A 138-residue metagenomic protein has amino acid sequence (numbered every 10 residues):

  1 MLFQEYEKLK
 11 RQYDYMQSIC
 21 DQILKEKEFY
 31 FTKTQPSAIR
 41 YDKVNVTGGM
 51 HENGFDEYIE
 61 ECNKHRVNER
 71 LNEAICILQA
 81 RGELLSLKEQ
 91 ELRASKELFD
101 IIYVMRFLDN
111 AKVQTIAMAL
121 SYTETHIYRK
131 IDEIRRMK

Functional and structural regions predicted by a protein language model:
M1-Q90: N-terminal interaction/assembly modules
Y6, S95-K96, L120: A broadly tuned, weak detector of single residues within folded domains
L24, L78, Y103, H126-I127: Short alpha-helical segments used as structural interaction elements across diverse proteins
A94-A111: Short amphipathic alpha helix immediately N-terminal
T115-M118: Short alpha-helical "recognition helix" segments of helix-turn-helix
R135-K138: C-terminal flanking helix
